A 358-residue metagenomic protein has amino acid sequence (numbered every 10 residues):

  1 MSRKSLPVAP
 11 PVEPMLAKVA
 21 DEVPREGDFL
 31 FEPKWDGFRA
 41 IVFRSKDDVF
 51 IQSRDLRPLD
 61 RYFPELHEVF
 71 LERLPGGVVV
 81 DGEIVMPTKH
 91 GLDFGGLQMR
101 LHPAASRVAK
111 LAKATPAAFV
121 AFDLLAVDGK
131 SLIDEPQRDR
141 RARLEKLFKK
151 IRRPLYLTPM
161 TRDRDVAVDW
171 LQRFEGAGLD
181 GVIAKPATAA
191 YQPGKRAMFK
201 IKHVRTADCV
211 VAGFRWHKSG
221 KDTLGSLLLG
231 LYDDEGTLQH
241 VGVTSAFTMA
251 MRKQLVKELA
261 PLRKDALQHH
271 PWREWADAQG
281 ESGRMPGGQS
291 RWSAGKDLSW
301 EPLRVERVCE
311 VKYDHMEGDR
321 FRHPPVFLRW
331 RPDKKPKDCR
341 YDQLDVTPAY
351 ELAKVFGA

Functional and structural regions predicted by a protein language model:
M1-A358: Catalytic cores of nucleic-acid ligases and guanylyltransferases
